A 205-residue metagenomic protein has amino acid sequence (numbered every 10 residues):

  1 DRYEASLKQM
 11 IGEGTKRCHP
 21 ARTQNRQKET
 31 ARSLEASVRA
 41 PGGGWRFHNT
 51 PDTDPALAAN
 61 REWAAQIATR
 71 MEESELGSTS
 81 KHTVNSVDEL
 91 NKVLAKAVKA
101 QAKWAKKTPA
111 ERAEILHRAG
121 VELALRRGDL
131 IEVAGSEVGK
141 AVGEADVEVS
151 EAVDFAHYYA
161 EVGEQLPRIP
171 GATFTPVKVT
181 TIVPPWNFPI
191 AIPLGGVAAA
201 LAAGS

Functional and structural regions predicted by a protein language model:
D1-L125, E132-V133, K140, V147-P184: Terminal low-complexity tails and localization/encapsulation signals of metabolic enzymes
E89, E144, P189-I192: Secondary-structure boundary/capping motif
S136-E137, A202: Residues at alpha-helix termini
P170-S205: Substrate-binding/gating loop at the entrance of the active-site cleft, primarily in PLP-dependent aminotransferase-like
